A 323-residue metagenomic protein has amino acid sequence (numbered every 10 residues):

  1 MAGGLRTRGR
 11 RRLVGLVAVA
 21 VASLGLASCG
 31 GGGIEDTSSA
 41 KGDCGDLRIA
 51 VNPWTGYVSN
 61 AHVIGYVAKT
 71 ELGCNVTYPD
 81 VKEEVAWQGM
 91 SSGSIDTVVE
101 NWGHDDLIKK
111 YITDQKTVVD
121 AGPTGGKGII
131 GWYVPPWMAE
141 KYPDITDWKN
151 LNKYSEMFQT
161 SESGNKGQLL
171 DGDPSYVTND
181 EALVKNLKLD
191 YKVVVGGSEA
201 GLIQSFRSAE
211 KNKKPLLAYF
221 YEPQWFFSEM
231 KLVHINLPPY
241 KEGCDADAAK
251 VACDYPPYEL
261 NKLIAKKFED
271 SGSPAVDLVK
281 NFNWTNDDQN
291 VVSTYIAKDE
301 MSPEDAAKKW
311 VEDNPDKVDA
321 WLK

Functional and structural regions predicted by a protein language model:
G4, G56, Y176-K192, G196-K213 (+2 more regions): An extracytoplasmic/periplasmic, membrane-proximal ligand-sensing/linker region
S23-S28: C-terminal motif of bacterial Sec signal peptides marking the signal peptidase cleavage site
G30-G33: Bacterial signal peptide processing site
G42-G56, C74-P79, K166-L170, V279: Short, well-ordered beta-strand elements
T55-C74, V184: Short, polar/charged alpha-helical segment
G89, I95-V99, Q168-A246: Ligand-binding pocket segment of bilobal, Venus flytrap-like solute-binding proteins
T117-L169: A conserved helix-loop-strand patch within extracytoplasmic ligand-binding domains of the periplasmic binding
I130-E140, P257-S271, T294-Y295: A bilobed periplasmic-binding-protein/Venus flytrap-type ligand-binding module shared by bacterial periplasmic
